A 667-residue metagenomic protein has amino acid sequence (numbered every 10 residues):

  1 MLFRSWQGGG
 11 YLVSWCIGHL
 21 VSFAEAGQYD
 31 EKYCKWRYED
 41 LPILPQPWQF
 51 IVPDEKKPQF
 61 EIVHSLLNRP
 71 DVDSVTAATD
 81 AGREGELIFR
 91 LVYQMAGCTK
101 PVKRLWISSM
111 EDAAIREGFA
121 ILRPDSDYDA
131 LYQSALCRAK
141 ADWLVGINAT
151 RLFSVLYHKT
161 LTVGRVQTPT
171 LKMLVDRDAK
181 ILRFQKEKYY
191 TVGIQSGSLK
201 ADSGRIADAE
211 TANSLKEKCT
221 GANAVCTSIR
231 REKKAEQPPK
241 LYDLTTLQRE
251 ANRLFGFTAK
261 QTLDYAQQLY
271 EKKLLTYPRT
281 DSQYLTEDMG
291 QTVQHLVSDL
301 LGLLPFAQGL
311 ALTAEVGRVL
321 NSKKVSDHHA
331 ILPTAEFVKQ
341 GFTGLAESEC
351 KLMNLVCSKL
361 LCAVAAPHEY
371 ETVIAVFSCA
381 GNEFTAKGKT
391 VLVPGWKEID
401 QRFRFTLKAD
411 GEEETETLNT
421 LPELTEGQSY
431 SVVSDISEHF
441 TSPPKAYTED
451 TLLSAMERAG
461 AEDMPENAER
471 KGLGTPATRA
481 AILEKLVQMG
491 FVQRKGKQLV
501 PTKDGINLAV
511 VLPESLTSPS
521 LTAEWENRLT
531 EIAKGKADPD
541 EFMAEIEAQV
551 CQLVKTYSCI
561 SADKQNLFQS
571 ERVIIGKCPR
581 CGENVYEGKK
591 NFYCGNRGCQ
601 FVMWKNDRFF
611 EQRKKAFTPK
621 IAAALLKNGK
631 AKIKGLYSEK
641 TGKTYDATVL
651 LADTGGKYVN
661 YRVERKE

Functional and structural regions predicted by a protein language model:
M1-A139, W143, P443: Intrinsically disordered, low-complexity regulatory segments
G10, L67, T150, R183 (+2 more regions): Basic, low-complexity terminal or inter-domain segments flanking catalytic cores
G10-V13, I17, P53-H64, R69 (+17 more regions): Amphipathic alpha-helical transducer elements in NTP-driven molecular machines
W48, P70, D112-S196, R231-A235: C-terminal or mid-to-C-terminal helical accessory/interaction module adjacent to the motor/catalytic core
A78-A81, H158-T160, R231-K240, R249-F255 (+2 more regions): Conserved short loop/turn motifs at secondary-structure junctions
R90-Q94, L171-D178, S358: Short active-site loop/helix that positions an aromatic residue
A209-Y242, Q248, S520: Metal- or metallocofactor-binding catalytic centers and their adjacent structured scaffolds across diverse enzyme
